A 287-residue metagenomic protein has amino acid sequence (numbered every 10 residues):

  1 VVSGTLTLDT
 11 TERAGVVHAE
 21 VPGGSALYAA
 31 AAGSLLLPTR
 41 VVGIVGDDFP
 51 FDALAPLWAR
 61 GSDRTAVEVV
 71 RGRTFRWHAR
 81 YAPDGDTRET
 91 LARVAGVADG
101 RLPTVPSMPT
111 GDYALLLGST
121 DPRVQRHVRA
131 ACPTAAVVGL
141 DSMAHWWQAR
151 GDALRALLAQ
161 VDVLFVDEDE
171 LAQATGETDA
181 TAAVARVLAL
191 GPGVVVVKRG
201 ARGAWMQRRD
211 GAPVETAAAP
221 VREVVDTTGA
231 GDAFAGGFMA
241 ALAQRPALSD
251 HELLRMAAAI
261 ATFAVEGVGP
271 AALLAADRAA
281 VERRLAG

Functional and structural regions predicted by a protein language model:
V1-T5, G139: Short, hydrophobic/glycine-enriched beta-strand segments
L8-E20, L35-L117, V128-V137, E282-G287: Conserved N-terminal subdomain of the carbohydrate kinase-like
A30-T39, A241-P246: Alpha-helix C-terminal capping segments
G33, D167, G231: Short, conserved phosphate/pyrophosphate- and ester-handling motifs at nucleotide-, phospho-/glycolipid
G46-D47, S119-V124, M143-W147: Short beta->alpha connector loops
A53, R123-A131, D152-A156: A short acidic, amphipathic alpha-helical/loop segment
T134-V137, A144-E215: Conserved phosphate/ATP/ADP-binding segment of small-molecule kinases
A180-G287: Conserved phosphate-binding/catalytic region of the ribokinase-like
